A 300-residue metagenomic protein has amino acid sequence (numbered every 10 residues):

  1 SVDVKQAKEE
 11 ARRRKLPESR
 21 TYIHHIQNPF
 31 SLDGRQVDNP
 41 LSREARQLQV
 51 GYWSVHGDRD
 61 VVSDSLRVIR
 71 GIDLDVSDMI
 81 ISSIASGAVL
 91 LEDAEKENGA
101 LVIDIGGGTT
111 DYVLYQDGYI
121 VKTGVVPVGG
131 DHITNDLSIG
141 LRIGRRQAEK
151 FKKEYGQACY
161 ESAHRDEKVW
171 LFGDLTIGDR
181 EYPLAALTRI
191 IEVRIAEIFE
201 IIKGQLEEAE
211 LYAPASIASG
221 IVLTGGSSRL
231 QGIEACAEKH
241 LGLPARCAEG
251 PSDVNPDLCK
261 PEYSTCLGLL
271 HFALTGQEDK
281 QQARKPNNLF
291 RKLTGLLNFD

Functional and structural regions predicted by a protein language model:
S1-V102, Y119-I120, G130, G144-R146 (+6 more regions): Nucleotide/phosphate-binding catalytic cleft detector across ATP-hydrolyzing and phosphate-transferring enzymes
V2-K5, H240-L267: Conserved phosphate-binding/catalytic loops in two-lobed NTP-binding clefts
N98-G140: Glycine-rich phosphate-binding loop of actin/hexokinase-like ATP-binding domains
I105-T109, V113, C236-E249: Acidic-glycine-rich active-site phosphate/pyrophosphate-binding loop
T109, S216-G220, G242, S264-C266 (+1 more regions): Active-site lining segments that contact anionic ligands and/or coordinate catalytic metals
V121-K122, N135, P183-L187, A218-S219 (+1 more regions): Short beta-alpha connecting loops at secondary-structure transitions that line or flank enzyme active sites
N135, R189, V193-E200, G204 (+5 more regions): Feature representing long, continuous alpha-helical segments
A209-G226: Short glycine-rich phosphate-binding loop at a beta-alpha junction
